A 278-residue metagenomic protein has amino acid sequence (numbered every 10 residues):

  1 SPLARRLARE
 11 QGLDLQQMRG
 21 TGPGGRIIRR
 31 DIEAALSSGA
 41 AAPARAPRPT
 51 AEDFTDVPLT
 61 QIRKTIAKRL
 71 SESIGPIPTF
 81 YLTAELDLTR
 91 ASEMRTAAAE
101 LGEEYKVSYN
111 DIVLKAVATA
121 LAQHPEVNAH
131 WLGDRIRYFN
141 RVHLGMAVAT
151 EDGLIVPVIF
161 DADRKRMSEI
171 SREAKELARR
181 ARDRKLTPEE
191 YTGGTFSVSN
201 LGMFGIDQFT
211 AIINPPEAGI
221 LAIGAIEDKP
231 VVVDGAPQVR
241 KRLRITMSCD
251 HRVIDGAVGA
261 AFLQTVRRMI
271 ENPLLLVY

Functional and structural regions predicted by a protein language model:
L3, L7-Q17, P23-R26, D31 (+1 more regions): C-terminal catalytic/motor cores of large multi-domain enzyme assemblies
A35-L36: Periplasmic polypeptide-binding modules associated with outer-membrane biogenesis and secretion
